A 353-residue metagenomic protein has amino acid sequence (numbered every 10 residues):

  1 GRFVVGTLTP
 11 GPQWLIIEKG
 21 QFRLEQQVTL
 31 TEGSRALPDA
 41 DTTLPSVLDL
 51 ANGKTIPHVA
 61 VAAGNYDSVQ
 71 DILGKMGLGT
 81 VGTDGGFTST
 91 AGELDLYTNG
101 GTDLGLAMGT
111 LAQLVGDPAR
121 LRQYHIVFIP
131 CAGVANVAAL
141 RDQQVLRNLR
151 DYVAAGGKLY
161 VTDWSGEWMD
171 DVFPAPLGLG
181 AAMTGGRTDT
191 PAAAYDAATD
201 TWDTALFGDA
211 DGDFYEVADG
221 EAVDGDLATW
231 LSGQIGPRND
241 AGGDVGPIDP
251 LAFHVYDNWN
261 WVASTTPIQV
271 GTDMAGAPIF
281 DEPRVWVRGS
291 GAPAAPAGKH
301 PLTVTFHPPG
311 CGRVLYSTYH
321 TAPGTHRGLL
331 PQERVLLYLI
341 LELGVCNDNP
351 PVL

Functional and structural regions predicted by a protein language model:
G1, G6-Q26: A short, solvent-exposed beta-strand micro-motif common in secreted/extracellular proteins
L8, A60-G178: Helical hinge/lid and interdomain linker segments adjacent to catalytic or ligand-binding clefts that mediate domain
T9, A51-T55, A119-Q123, Y152-A155 (+3 more regions): Extracellular/periplasmic catalytic domains that process cell-envelope and extracellular macromolecules
R23-E32, Q70-G74: Edge beta-strands of extracellular beta-sandwich domains
Q27-P57: Extracellular beta-sheet/turn segments enriched in Thr/Pro/Gly and aliphatic residues
Y66-D67, D170-D171, L177-P191, A292-L353: Extracellular ligand-binding/catalytic regions of CAZymes and related secreted enzymes and adhesion modules
G101-L111, R122-F128, A132-N136, W164 (+8 more regions): Membrane-interface amphipathic segments in extracytoplasmic regions
A198-T325: Catalytic beta-strand/loop cores that center a nucleophilic Ser/Cys/Thr and support acyl-enzyme chemistry
